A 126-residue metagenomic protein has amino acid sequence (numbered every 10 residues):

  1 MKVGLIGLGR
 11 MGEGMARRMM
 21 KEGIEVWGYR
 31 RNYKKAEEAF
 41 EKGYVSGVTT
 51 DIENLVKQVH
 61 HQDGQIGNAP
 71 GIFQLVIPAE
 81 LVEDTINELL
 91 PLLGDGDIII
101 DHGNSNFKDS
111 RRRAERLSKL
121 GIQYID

Functional and structural regions predicted by a protein language model:
M1-N54, H61-G64, G71-Q74, G96 (+1 more regions): NAD(P)+-binding Rossmann beta1-loop-alpha1 motif at the extreme N-terminus of oxidoreductases
E13, R17, K21, N87 (+2 more regions): Short, well-ordered alpha-helices that flank and scaffold nucleotide-derived cofactor binding pockets
V59, P70, S110: An anion/phosphate-binding loop that grips the pyrophosphate of nucleotide cofactors and donors
L75-L89, N106-D109: Beta-loop-alpha module in the N-terminal Rossmann-like domain of NAD(P)-dependent dehydrogenases, especially those
L89-N104, K119: Beta-strand-loop-alpha-helix segment that lines the small-molecule cofactor/substrate pocket of alpha/beta enzymes
H102-D126: Rossmann-fold NAD(P)-binding glycine/threonine-rich loop
